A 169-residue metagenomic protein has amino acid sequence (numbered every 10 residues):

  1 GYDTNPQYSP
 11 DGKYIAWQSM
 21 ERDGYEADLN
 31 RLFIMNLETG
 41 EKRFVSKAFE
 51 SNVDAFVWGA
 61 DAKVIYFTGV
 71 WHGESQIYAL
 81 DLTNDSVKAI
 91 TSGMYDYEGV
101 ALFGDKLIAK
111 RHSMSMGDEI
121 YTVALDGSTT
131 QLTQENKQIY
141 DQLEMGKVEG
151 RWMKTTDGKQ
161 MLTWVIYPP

Functional and structural regions predicted by a protein language model:
G1-Q7, Q18-F33, F44-D54, T68-Y78 (+2 more regions): A flexible loop/linker signature enriched in serine peptidases of the S9 family
P10-D11, A60-D61, L102-G104: Residue-level detector of Asp-centered blade-edge/turn motifs that repeat once per structural unit in beta-propeller
G12-A16, V64-I65, L107-I108: Hydrophobic beta-strand positions that form the internal "hydrophobic ladder" of WD40/Gbeta-like beta-propeller blades
N36-G40, D81-D85, A124-G127: Short loop/turn segments that connect beta-strands within beta-propeller blades
G40-K47, D85-T91: Blade-edge beta-strand/turn elements of extracellular beta-propeller and related beta-sheet repeat scaffolds
A60-A62, I77-N84: Long hydrophobic segments that form regular secondary structure
V87-P169: Non-catalytic accessory segments flanking enzyme active sites
